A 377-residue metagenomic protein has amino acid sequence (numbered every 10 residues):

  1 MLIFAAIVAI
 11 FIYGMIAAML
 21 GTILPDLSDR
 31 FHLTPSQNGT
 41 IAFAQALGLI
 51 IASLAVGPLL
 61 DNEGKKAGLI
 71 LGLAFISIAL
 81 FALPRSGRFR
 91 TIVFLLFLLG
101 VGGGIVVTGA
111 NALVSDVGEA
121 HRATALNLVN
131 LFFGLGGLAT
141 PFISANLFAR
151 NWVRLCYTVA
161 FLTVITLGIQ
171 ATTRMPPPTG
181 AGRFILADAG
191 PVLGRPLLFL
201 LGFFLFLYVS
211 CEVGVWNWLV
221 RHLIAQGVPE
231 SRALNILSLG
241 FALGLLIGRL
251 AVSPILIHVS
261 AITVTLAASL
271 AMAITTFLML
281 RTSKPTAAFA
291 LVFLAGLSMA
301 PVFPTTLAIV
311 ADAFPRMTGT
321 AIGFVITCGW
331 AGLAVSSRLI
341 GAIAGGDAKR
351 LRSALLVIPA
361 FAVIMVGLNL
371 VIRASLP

Functional and structural regions predicted by a protein language model:
L20-G21, R195-L246: Extracytoplasmic gate region of multi-pass secondary transporters
L27-S28, L59-L60, I143-R150, L223-I224 (+3 more regions): Interfacial helix-cap and linker-helix signal at transmembrane-aqueous boundaries of multi-pass secondary transporters
H32, G64, R85-R90, E119 (+3 more regions): Helix-breaking motifs and short loop linkers at transmembrane-helix boundaries and internal kinks in secondary membrane
I51-R90: Conserved MFS/SLC helix-loop-helix module at the cytosolic interface between two early adjacent transmembrane helices
A52-G64, G248-S260, A344: Helix-to-loop junctions at the C-terminal end of transmembrane segments in multipass secondary transporters
L95-L131: Cytoplasmic helix-loop-helix junction between adjacent transmembrane helices in 12-TM secondary transporters
A120, N127-R174: Helix-loop-helix hairpin linking two adjacent transmembrane segments in secondary transporters
V259-T306: C-terminal transmembrane helical hairpin of 12-TM major facilitator-type secondary transporters
